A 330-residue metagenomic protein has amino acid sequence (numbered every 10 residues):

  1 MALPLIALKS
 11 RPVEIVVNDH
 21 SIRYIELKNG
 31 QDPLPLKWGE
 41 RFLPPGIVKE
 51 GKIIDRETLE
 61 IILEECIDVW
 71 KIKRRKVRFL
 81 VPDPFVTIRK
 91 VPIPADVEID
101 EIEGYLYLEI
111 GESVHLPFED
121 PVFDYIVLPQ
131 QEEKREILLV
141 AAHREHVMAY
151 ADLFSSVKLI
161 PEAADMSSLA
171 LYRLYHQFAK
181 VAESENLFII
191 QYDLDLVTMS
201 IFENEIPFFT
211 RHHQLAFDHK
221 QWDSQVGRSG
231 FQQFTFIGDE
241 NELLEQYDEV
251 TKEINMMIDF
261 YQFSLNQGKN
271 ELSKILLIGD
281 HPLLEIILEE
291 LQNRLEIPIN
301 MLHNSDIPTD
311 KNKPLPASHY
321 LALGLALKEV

Functional and structural regions predicted by a protein language model:
M1-V330: Hydrophobic/aromatic-enriched cytosolic interaction surfaces used to assemble or bind macromolecules
